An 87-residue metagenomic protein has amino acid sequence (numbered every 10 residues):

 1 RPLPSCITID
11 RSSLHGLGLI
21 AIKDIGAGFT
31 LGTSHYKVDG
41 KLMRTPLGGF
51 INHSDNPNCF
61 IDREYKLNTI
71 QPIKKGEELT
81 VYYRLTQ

Functional and structural regions predicted by a protein language model:
R1-Q87: Conserved catalytic SET/PR domain of SAM-dependent protein methyltransferases, capturing the structural core that binds
